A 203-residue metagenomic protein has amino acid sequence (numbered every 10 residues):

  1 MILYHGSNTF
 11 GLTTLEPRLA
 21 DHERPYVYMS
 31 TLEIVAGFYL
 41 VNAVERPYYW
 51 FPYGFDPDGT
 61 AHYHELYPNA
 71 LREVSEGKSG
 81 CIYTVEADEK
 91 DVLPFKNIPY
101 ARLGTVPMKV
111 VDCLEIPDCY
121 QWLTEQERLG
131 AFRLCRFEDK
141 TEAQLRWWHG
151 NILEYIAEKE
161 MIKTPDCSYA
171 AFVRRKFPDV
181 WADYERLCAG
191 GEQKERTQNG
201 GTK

Functional and structural regions predicted by a protein language model:
M1-I2, E23-V27, E33, K78-C81: Short, surface-exposed beta-edge/turn micro-motifs
M1-R24, Y39-N42: ADP-ribose/NAD+-binding catalytic cleft of ART/PARP-like enzymes
G6, S30, T84: Functionally constrained cores in energy, signaling, and assembly domains
L19, V27, L71-S75: A general structural signal for short secondary-structure junctions and capping/turn motifs
Y28-Y48: Short, well-structured hydrophobic secondary-structure segments
N42-K203: Conserved NAD+-utilizing ADP-ribose enzyme module
